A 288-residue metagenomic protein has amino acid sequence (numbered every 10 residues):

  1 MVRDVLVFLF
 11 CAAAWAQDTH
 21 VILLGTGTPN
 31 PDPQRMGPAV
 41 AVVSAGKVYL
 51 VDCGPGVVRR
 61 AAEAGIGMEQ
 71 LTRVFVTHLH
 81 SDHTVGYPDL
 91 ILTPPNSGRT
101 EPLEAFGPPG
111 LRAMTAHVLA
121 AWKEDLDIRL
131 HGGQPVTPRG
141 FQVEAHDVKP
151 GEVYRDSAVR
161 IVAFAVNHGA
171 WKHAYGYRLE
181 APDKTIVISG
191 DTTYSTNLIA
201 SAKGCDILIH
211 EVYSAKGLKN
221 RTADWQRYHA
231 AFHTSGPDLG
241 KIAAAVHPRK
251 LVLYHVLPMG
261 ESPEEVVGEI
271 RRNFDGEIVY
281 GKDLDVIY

Functional and structural regions predicted by a protein language model:
M1-F8: Sec-dependent signal peptide recognition, specifically the positively charged N-region followed immediately by
F8-A16: Hydrophobic h-region of N-terminal signal peptides that target proteins for export in Gram-negative bacteria
A13-A14, A62, S201: Alpha-helical transmembrane segments and their juxtamembrane interfaces
Q17-V187, V267-I287: Binuclear metal-dependent hydrolase catalytic cores
Y175-G176, D183-T185, T193-D285: Cap/insert and terminal regions of metallo-dependent hydrolase folds
